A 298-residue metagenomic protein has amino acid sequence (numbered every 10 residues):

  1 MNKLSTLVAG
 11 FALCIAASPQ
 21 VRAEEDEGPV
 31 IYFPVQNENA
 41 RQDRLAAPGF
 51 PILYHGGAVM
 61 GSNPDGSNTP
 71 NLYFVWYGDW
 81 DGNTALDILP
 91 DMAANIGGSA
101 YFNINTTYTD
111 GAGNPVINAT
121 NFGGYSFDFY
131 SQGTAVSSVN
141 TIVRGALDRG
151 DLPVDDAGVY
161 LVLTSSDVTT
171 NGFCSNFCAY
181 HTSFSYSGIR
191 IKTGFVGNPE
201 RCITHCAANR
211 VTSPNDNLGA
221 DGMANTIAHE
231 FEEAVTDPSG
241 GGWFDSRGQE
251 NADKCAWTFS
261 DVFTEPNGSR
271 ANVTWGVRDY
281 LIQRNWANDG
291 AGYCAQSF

Functional and structural regions predicted by a protein language model:
M1-V8: Bacterial N-terminal signal peptides that target proteins for export
V8-A16: Bacterial N-terminal signal peptides
S18-A23: Sec/Tat signal peptide C-region and signal peptidase I cleavage site
E24-A146: N-terminal carbohydrate-binding/catalytic regions of secreted carbohydrate-active enzymes
N68-L72, D155-Y160, I189-K192, A220: Loop/turn elements at helix/coil->beta-strand transitions in domains of secreted/extracellular proteins
N114-F184: Active-site-proximal segments of metallohydrolase catalytic domains
N176-D221, D237-F298: Metalloprotease/metallohydrolase-associated module, dominated by Zn2+-dependent proteases
N225-D237: Active-site recognition of the HExxH zinc-binding catalytic motif
